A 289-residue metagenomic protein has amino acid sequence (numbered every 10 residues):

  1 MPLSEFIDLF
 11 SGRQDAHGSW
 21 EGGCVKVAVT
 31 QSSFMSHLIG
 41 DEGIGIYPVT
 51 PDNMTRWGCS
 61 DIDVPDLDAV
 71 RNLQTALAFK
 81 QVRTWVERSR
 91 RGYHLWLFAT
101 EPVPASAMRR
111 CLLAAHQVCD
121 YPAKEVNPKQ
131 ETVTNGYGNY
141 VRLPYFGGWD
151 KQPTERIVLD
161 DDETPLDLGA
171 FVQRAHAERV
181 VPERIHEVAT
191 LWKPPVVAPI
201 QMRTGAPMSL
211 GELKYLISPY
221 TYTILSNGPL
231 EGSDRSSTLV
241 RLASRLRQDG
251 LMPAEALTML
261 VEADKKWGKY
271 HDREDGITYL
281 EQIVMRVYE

Functional and structural regions predicted by a protein language model:
M1-R91, F98-A114, D120-Y121, T204 (+2 more regions): Signature for HUH/AEP ssDNA processing cores
S11, G18, C24-V25, Q31-S36 (+7 more regions): Low-complexity, compositionally biased segments
T55-R56, I62-V64, T75-A78, R90-C111 (+4 more regions): Modules that initiate DNA replication and primer synthesis
Q117-Q130: Conserved short beta-strand edge segments in small beta-sheet-based binding/regulatory domains
T134: Basic, ligand-binding patches in group-transfer machinery, especially extracytoplasmic/periplasmic segments
